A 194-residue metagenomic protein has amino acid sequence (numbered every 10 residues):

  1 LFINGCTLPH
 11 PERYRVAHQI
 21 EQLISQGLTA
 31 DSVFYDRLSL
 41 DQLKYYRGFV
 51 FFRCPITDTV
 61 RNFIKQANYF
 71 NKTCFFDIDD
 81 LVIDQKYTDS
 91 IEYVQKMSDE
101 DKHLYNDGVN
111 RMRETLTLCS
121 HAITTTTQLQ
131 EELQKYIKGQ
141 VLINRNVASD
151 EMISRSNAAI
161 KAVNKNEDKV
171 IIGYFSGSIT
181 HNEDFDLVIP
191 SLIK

Functional and structural regions predicted by a protein language model:
F2-L28, N146-K194: Conserved catalytic-core segment of nucleotide-activated headgroup transferases in glycan assembly
I24-Q42: A short, well-structured beta->alpha microelement
Q42-T59, T73-D77: Short N-terminal targeting/anchoring amphipathic segment
L43, S90-M97, R113-L118: A conserved, positively charged/aromatic
V50, L118-T126, F175: A short beta-strand/loop micro-motif in the catalytic core of glycosyltransferases that engages the nucleotide-sugar
K65-Y69, D99-A122: Membrane-proximal helix-turn-helix segments that form the acceptor-binding/catalytic region of lipid-linked
N68-M97: Active-site proximal beta-strand in glycosyltransferases
L118, L129-D150, R155-N157: Helix-loop-beta element that forms the nucleotide-linked donor phosphate-binding surface in glycosyltransferases
